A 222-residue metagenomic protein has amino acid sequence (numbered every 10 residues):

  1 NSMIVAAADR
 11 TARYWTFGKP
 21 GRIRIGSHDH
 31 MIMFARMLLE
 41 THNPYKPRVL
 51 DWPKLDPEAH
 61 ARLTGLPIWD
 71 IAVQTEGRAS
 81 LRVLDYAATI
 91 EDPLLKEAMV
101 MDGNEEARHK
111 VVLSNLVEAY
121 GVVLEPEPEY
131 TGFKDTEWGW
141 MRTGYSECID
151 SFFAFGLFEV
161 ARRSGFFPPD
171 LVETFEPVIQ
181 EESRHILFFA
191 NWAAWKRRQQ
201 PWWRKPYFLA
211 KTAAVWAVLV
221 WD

Functional and structural regions predicted by a protein language model:
N1-D222: Non-heme di-metal
